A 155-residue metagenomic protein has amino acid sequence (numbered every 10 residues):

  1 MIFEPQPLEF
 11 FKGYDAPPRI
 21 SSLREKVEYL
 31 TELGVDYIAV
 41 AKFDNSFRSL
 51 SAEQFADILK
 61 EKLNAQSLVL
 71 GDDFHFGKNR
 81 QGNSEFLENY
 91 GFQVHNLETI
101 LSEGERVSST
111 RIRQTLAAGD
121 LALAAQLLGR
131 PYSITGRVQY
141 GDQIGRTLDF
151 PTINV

Functional and structural regions predicted by a protein language model:
M1-N154: Nucleotidyltransferase catalytic core that binds NTPs
